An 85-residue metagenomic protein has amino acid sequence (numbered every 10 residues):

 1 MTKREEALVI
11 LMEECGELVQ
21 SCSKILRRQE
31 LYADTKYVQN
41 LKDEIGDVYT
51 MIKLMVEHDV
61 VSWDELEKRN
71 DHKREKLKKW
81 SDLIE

Functional and structural regions predicted by a protein language model:
M1-E85: Flexible "arm" and connector segments at domain edges
